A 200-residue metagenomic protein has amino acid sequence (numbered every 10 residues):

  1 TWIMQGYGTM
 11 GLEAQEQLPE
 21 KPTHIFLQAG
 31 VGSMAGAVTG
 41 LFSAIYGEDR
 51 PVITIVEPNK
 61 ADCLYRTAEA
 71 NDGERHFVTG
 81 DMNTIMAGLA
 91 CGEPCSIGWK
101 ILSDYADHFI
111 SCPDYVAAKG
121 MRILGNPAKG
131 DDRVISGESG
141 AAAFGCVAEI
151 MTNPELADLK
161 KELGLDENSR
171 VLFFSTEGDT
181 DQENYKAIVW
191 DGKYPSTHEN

Functional and structural regions predicted by a protein language model:
I3-M4, T9-M10, K21, P94-G164: Active-site-adjacent helical/loop segments in soluble small-molecule enzymes
M4, A29-T39, A61-Y65, S139-V147 (+1 more regions): Short glycine/serine/threonine-rich phosphate/pyrophosphate-binding segments that cradle anionic phosphate groups
Q5-T9, E13-A44: Glycine-rich ThDP/TPP pyrophosphate-binding loop and its adjacent helix/strand module within ThDP-dependent enzymes
H24-I25, I45-K60: Short, acidic/small-residue loops that bind anionic groups at enzyme active sites
G40-R50, N71-R75, T152-N153, I188-S196: A glycine- and small-aliphatic-rich helix-loop capping segment at beta-alpha/alpha-beta transitions that lines
C63-F77, E183-K186: Active-site-proximal loop->helix
A142-N200: Phosphate-binding loop/pocket of nucleotide- and phosphate-handling active sites
